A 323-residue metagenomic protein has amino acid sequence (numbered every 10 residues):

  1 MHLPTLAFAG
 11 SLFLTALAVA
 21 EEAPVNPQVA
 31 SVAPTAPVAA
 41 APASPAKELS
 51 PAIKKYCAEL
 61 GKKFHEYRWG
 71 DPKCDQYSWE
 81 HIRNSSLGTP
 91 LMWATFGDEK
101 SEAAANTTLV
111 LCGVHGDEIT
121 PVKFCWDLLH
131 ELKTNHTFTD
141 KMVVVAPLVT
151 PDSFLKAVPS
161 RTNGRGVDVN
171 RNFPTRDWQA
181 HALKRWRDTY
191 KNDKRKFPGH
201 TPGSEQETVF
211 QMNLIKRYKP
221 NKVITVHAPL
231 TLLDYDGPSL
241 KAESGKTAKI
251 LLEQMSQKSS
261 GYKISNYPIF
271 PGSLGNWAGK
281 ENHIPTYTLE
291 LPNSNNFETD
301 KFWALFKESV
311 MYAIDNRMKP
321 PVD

Functional and structural regions predicted by a protein language model:
M1-A7: Bacterial N-terminal signal peptides that target proteins for export
A7-A16: Bacterial N-terminal signal peptides
A18-E22: Boundary at the C-terminal end of the N-terminal hydrophobic targeting segment
P27-M92: Short glycine- and acidic-rich boundary segments immediately preceding or forming the N-terminal edge of structured
W79, K184-D323: Metallocarboxypeptidase
I82-N84, F96, L111-H115, A146-P151 (+4 more regions): Active-site-proximal beta-strand/loop segments in catalytic clefts of secreted hydrolases
W93-A104: Short beta-strand-to-loop junctions in surface cap/lid or active-site-entrance loops
A105, L109, I119-G245, L252-Q254: Active-site/substrate-binding loop(s) of hydrolase catalytic cores
